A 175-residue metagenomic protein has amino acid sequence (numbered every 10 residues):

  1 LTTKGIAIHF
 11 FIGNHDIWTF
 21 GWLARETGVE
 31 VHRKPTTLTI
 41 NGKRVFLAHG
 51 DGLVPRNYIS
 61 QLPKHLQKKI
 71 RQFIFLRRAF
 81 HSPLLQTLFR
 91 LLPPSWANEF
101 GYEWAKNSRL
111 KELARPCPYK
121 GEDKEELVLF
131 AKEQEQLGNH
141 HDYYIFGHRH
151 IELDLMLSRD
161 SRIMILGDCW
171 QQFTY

Functional and structural regions predicted by a protein language model:
L1-I40: Core catalytic region of metal-dependent phosphoesterases/phosphodiesterases, especially metallo-beta-lactamase-like
T2, S95-E99, G138: Short acidic/polar alpha-helix capping motifs at helix-coil junctions
T2-T3, I40-R44, L76-S82: Short C-terminal domain-edge/linker segments immediately following a structured domain
K4-I12, E103-N107, D123-E126, H140-H148: A broad, low-specificity signal for short, low-complexity segments enriched in glycine/proline and polar/charged
A24-R25, K111-R115, S158: Short amphipathic alpha-helical patches
E26-P35, R44-F46, D51-R71, D123-Y175: Conserved beta-sheet core of the metallophosphoesterase superfamily
G50-L129: Active-site-proximal loop/helix segment associated with metal-binding centers of metalloenzymes
